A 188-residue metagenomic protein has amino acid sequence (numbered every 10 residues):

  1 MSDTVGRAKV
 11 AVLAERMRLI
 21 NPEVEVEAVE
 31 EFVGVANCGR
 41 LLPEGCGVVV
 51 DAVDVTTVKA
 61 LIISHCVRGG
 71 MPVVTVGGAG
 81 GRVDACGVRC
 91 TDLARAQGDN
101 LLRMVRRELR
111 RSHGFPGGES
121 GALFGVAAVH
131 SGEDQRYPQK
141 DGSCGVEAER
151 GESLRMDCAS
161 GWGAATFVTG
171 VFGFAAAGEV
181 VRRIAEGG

Functional and structural regions predicted by a protein language model:
M1-G188: Adenine nucleotide-associated cytosolic modules
